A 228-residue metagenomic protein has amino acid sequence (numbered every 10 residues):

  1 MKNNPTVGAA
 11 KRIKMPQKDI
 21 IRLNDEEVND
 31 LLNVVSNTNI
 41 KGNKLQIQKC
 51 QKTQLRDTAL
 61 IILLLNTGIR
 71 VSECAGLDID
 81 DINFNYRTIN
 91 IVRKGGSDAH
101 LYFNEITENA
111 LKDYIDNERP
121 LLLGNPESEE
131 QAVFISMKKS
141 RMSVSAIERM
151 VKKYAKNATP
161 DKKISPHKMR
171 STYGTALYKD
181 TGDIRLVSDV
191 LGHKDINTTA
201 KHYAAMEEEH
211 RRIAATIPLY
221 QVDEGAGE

Functional and structural regions predicted by a protein language model:
M1-E228: Conserved catalytic core of the tyrosine transesterase superfamily
